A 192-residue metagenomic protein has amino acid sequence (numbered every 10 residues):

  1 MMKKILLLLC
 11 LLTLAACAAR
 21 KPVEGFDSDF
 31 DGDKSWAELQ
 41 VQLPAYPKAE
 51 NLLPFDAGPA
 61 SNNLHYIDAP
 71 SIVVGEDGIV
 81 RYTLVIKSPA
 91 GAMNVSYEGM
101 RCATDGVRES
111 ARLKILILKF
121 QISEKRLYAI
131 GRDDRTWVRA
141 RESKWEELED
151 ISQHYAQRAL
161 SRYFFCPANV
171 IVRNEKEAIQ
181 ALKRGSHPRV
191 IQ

Functional and structural regions predicted by a protein language model:
M1-K4: Positively charged n-region of N-terminal signal peptides that target proteins for export
A15-A16: C-terminal motif of bacterial Sec signal peptides marking the signal peptidase cleavage site
R20-Y97: N-terminal secretory signal peptides
S71-R141: Mid-length scaffold segments of soluble, non-membrane domains
W137-Q192: C-terminal partner/receptor-binding element of secreted or periplasmic proteins
